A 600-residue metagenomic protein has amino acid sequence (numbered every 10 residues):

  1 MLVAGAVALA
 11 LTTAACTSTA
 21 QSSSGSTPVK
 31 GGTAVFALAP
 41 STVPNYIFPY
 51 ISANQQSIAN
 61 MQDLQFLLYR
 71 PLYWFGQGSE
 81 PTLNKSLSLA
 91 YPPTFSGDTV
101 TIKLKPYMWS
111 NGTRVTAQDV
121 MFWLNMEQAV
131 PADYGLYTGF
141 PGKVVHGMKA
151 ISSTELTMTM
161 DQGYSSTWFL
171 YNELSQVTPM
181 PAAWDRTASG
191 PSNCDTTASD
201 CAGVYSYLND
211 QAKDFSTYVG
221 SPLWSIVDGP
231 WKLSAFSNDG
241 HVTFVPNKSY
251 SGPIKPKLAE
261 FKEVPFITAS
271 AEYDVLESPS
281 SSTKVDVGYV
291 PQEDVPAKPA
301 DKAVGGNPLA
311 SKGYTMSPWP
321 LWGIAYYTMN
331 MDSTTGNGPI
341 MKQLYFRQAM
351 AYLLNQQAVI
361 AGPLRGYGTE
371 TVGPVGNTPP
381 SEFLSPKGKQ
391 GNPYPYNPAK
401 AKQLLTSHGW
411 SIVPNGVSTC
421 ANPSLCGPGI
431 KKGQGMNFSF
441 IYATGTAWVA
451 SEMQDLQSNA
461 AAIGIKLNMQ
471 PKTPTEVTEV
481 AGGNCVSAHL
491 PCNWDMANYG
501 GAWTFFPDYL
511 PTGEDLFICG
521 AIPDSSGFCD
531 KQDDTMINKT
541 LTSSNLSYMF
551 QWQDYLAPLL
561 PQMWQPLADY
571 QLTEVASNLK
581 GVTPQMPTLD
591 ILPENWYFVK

Functional and structural regions predicted by a protein language model:
V35-F95, N125, I226: N-terminal lobe/hinge region of extracytoplasmic solute-binding protein
L89-Y134, I151, E155-T159, E272-S278 (+2 more regions): Aromatic- and charge-enriched surface segment that lines or borders ligand/interaction sites
E127-L136, M148-K149, S234-K248, K262-N337 (+2 more regions): Extracellular/periplasmic solute-recognition and catalytic clefts
T138-N209: Surface-exposed binding/hinge segments that line and control ligand-binding clefts or catalytic entry sites
V177-P256, E260, Q403: Gly/Pro-rich hinge or "lid" segments in bacterial periplasmic/extracellular proteins
S237-G240, P380-E382, P393, S411-G500: Ligand/substrate-recognition segments at binding pockets and active sites
S237-H241, P246-K248, A351-K389, A399-K402 (+2 more regions): Detector for C-terminal structural segments
V290-K431, I522-K531, P558-S577: Local pocket/hinge segments that shape ligand/substrate recognition
